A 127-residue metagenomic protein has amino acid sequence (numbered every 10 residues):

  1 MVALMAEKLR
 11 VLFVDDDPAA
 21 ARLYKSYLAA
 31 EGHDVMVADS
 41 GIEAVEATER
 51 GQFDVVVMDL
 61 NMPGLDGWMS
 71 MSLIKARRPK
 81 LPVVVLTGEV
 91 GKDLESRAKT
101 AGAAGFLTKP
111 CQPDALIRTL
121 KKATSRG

Functional and structural regions predicted by a protein language model:
K8-A19, Y24-L28, V56: Conserved acidic segment of CheY-like receiver
A19, D39-E43, L65-M69: Acidic catalytic/metal-coordinating carboxylates
G32-D39, A47: Short hydrophobic/Thr-rich beta-strand motif most characteristic of the beta2 strand and flanking loop of CheY-like
E46, W68-K80: Short amphipathic alpha-helix used as the core "switch/output" element in two-component signaling
G51-V57: Active-site beta3 strand of CheY-like receiver
M62: Receiver (REC) domain active-site loop signature in two-component systems and cognate sites in sensor histidine kinases
D93, C111-K121: C-terminal output helix
